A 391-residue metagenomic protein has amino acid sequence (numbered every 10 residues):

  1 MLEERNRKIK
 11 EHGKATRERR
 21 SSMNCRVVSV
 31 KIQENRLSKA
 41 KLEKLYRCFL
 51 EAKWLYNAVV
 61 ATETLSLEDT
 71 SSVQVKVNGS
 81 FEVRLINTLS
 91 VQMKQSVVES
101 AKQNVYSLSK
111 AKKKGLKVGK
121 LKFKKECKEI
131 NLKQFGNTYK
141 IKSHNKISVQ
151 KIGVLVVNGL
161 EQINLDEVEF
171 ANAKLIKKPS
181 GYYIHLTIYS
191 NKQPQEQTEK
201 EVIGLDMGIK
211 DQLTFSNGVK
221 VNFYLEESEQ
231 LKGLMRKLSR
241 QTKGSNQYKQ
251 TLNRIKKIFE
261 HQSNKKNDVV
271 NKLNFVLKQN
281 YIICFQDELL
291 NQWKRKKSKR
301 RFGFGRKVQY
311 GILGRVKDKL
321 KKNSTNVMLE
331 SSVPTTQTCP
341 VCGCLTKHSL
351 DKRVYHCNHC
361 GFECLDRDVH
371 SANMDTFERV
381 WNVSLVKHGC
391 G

Functional and structural regions predicted by a protein language model:
L2-E99: Gly/serine-rich nucleotide phosphate-binding loop at the start of the catalytic core of nucleotide/ADP-ribose-handling
E3, K8, C25-V28, E34 (+1 more regions): Positively charged, helix-rich recognition surfaces that bind polyanionic ligands
E18, A171-K174, Y189-Q195: Catalytic micro-motifs at enzyme active sites that drive phosphoryl/nucleotidyl and oxygen chemistry
S29-K31, K146-S148, E169-K174, G181-T187: Ordered hydrophobic segments in well-structured contexts
F49-A52, V97-V105, T251-Q262: Short amphipathic alpha-helical coiled-coil/interface segments
V59, S96-S109, V369-V380, S384: Stable alpha-helical structural segments in soluble proteins, enriched in small hydrophobic residues
A61, S71-Q74, K112-F123, N246-N253 (+1 more regions): Short coil/turn segments at secondary-structure boundaries
V75-I176, R306, Y310: Acidic carboxylate diad motif detector
